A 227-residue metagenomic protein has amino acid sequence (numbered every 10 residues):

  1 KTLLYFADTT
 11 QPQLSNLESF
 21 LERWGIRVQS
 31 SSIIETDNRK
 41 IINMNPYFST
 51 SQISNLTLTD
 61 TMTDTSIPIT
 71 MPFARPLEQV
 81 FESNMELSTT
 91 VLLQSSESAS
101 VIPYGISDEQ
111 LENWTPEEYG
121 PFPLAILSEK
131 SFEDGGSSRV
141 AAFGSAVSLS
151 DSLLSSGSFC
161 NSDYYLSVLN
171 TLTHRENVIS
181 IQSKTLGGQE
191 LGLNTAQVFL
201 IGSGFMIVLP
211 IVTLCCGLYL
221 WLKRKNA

Functional and structural regions predicted by a protein language model:
K1-N177: Acidic, S/T/G-rich, low-cysteine, solvent-exposed domains in lumenal/extracellular/periplasmic regions of secretory
N43-S51, M71, S180-E190, I211 (+1 more regions): Noncatalytic linker/hinge segments flanking ATPase motor cores
S148, S155, I179-S203: Short, aromatic-rich amphipathic segments at membrane interfaces that lie adjacent to a transmembrane helix or signal
Q189-A227: C-terminal signal-anchor/stop-transfer transmembrane helix together with its immediate cytosolic, Lys/Arg-enriched
